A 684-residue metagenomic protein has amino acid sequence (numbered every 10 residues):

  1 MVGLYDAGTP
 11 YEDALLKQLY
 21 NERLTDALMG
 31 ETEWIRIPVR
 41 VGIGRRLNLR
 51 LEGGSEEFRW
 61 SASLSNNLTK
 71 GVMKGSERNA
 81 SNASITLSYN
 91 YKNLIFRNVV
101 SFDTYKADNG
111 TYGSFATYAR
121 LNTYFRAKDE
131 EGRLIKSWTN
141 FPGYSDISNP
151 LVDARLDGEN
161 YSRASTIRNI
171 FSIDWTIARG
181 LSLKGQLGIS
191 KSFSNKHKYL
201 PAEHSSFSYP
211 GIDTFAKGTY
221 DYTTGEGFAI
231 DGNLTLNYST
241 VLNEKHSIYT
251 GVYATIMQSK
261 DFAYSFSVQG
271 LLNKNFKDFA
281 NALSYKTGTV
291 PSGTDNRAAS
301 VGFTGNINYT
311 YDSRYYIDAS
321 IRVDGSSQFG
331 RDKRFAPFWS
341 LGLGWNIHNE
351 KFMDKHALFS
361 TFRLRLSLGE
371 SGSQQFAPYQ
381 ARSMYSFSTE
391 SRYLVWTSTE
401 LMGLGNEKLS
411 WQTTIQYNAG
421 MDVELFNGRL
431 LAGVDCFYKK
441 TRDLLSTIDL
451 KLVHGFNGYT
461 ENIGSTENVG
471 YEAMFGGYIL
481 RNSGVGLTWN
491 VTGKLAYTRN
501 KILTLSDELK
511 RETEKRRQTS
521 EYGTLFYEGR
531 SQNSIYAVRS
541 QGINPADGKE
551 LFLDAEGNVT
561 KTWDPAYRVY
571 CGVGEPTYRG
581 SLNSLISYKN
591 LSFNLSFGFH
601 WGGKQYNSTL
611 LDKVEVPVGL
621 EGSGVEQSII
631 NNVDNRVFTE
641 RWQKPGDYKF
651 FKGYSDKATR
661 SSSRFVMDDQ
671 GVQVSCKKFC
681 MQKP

Functional and structural regions predicted by a protein language model:
M1-K17, I35-N90, I95, S101-A107 (+9 more regions): Outer/extracellular conduits and scaffolds centered on Gram-negative outer-membrane beta-barrels
L19-I43, N149, L156, A298: Alpha-helix-centered segments that form part of catalytic cores
A27, D108-R168, L200, F207-G218 (+2 more regions): Acidic/polar loop-and-plug regions of large Gram-negative outer-membrane beta-barrel proteins
L28-M29, S148-A154, D213-K217, S284-G288 (+3 more regions): Short glycine/proline-rich turn/loop motifs
I35-V39, D153-S162, I170, P291-G293 (+1 more regions): Asp/Glu-centered strand-loop micro-motifs enriched in Gly/Pro and often flanked by an aromatic residue
N48-L49, E57-N66, I95-A107, D146-A202: Outer-membrane beta-barrel domain signature, strongest for Gram-negative TonB-dependent receptors and also present
T176-A178, V241-N243, D312: Residue-level recognition of beta-strand termini and adjacent short loop/turns
E390-T399: P-loop NTPase nucleotide-binding/switch module
